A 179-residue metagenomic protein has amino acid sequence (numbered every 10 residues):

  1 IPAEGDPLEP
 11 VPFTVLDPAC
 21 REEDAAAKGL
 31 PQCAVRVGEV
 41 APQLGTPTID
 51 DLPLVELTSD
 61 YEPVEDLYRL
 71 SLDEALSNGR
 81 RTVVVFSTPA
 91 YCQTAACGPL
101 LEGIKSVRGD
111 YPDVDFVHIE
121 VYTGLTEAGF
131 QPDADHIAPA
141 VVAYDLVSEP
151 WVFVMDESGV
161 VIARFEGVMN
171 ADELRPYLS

Functional and structural regions predicted by a protein language model:
I1: Ligand-binding face of N-terminal immunoglobulin V-set domains in extracellular IgSF glycoproteins
E4-E74: N-terminal "domain-start" segment that seeds a small globular fold
A19-K28, V161-S179: Thiol-/selenol-based redox modules, centered on thioredoxin-like and closely related oxidoreductase domains
L72-Q93: Short active-site neighborhood of thiol/selenol oxidoreductases, capturing the structured segment around
T82-F86, D115-H118, W151-F153, R164: Structural recognition of the beta-strand scaffold that forms the well-ordered cores of secreted hydrolase catalytic
T94-D110: Typically the conserved alpha-helix immediately C-terminal to a functionally engaged Cys/Sec in thioredoxin-like
K105, G109-P112, V160, S179: Sec-exported extracytoplasmic/periplasmic mature domains
H118-E149, V154-V161, E173-S179: Thioredoxin-like thiol-disulfide oxidoreductase module
